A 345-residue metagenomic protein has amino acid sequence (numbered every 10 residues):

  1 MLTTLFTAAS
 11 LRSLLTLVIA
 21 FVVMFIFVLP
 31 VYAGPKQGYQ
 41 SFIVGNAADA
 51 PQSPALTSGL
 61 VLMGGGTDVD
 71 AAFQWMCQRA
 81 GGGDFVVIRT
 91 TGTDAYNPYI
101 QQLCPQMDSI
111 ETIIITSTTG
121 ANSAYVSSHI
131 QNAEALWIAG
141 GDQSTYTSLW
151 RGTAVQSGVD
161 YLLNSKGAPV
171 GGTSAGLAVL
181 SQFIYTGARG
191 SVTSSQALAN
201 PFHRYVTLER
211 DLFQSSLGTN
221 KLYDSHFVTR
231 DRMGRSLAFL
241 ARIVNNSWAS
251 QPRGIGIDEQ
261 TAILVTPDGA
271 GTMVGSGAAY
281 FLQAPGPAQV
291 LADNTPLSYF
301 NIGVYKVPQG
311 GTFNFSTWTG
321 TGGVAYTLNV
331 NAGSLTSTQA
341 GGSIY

Functional and structural regions predicted by a protein language model:
L2-V18: Bacterial N-terminal signal peptides that target proteins for export
T16-V28: Bacterial N-terminal signal peptides
G34-G82, C104, Y185-T186, G190-Y345: C-terminal and late-domain segments of enzyme folds
V86-T91: Short internal beta-strands
H129, G152-G167: Catalytic-core regions built around general acid/base machinery
A139-G140, L163-I184: Catalytic nucleophile loop
Q143-T153: Glycine/threonine-rich flexible loop motifs
